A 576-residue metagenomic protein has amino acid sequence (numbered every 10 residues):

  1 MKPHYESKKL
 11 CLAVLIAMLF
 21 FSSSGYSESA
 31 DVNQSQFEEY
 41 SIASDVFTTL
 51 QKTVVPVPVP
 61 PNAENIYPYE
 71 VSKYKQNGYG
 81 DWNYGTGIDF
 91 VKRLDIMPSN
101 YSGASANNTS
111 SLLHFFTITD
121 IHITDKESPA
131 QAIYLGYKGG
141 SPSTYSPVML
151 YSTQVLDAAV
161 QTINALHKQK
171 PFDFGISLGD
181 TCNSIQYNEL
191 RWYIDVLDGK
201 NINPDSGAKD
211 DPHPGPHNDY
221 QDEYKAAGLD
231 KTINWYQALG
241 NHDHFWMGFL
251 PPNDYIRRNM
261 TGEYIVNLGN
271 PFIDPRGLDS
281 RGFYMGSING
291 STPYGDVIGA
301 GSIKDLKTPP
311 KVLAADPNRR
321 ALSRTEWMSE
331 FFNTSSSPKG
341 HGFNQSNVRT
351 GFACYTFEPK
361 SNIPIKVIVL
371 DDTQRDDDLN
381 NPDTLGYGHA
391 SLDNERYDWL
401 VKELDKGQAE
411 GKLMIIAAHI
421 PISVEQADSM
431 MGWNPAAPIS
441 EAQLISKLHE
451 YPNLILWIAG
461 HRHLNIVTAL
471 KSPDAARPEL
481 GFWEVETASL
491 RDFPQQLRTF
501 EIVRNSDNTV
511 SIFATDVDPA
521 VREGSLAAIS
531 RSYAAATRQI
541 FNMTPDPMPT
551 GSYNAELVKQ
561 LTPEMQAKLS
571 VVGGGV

Functional and structural regions predicted by a protein language model:
K2-C11: Bacterial N-terminal signal peptides that target proteins for export
A13-S22: Bacterial N-terminal signal peptides
E28-H167, D173-F174, G215-P216, Q237 (+2 more regions): Metal-dependent phosphoesterase/phosphodiesterase active-site architecture
T117-T119, D173-D180, K231-N241, I415-A418 (+2 more regions): Active-site neighborhood of phospho(di)ester-bond hydrolases with catalytic His/Asp-centered motifs
D125, C182-I185, H242-G248, D376-D378 (+3 more regions): Active-site environment of divalent metal-dependent phosphoester hydrolases
Y151-G262, V266-L268: Core catalytic region of metal-dependent phosphoesterases/phosphodiesterases, especially metallo-beta-lactamase-like
N164-K168, I194-I202, R375, D405-A409 (+2 more regions): Sec-exported extracytoplasmic/periplasmic mature domains
D377-D398, D405-I458: Active-site-proximal segments of metal-dependent phosphoesterases and phosphodiesterases across multiple
